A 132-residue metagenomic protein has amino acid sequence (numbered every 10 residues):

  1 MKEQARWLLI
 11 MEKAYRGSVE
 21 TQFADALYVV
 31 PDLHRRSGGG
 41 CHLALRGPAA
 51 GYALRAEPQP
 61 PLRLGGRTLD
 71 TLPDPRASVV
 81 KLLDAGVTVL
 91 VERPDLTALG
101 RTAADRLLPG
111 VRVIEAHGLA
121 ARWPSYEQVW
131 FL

Functional and structural regions predicted by a protein language model:
L8-D25, G47: Short, glycine-rich nucleotide/cofactor-binding loops
E12-G17, P60-R67, T102-R106: Short, basic, glycine/proline-bearing loop/turn elements
E20-L43: Histidine-anchored nucleotide/phosphate-binding helix
H34-S37, L83-D84, W123-P124: Anion (oxyanion) recognition and catalysis
G40-G47, V89-R93: Short internal beta-strands
A49-L62: N-terminal beta-loop-helix "entrance" segment that forms/cooperates in small-molecule cofactor or anionic ligand
P60-R93: A glycine-rich helix N-cap at a beta->alpha junction
T88-L132: N-terminal glycine-rich phosphate/adenylate-binding segment common to multiple enzyme folds
